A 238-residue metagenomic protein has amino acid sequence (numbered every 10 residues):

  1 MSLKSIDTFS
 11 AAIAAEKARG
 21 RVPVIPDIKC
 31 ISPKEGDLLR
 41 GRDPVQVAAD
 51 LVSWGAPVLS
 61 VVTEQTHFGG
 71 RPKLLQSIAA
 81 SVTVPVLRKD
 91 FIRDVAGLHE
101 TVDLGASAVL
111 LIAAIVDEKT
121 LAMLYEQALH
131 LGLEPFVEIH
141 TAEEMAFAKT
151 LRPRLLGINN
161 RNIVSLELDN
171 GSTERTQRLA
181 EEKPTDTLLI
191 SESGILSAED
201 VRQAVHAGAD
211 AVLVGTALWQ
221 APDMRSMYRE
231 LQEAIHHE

Functional and structural regions predicted by a protein language model:
M1-V86, R93-A96, Q127-R154, I163-T173 (+2 more regions): Conserved N-terminal beta1-alpha1 strand-loop-helix module at the mouth
V82, L104-G105, L131, L151-R152 (+2 more regions): Short, structured coil segments at secondary-structure junctions
V86-L133: Hydrophobic, well-structured mid-protein blocks that either form specific transmembrane helices
D103-T120, G157-E167, A207-Y228: Glycine-rich phosphate-binding active-site loops on the catalytic face of alpha/beta enzymes
L155-H206, D210: Catalytic-face loop-and-helix region of soluble metabolic enzyme cores
